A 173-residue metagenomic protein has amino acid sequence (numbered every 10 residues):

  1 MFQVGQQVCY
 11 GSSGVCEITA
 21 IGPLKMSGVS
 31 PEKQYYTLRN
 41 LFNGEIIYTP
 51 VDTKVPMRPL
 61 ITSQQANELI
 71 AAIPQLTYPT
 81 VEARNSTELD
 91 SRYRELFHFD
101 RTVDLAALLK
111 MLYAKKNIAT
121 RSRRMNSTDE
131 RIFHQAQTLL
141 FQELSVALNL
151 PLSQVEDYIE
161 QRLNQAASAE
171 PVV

Functional and structural regions predicted by a protein language model:
M1-R58: A positional/architectural concept
K54-V173: Charge/polar-rich, low-complexity and marginally structured segments
